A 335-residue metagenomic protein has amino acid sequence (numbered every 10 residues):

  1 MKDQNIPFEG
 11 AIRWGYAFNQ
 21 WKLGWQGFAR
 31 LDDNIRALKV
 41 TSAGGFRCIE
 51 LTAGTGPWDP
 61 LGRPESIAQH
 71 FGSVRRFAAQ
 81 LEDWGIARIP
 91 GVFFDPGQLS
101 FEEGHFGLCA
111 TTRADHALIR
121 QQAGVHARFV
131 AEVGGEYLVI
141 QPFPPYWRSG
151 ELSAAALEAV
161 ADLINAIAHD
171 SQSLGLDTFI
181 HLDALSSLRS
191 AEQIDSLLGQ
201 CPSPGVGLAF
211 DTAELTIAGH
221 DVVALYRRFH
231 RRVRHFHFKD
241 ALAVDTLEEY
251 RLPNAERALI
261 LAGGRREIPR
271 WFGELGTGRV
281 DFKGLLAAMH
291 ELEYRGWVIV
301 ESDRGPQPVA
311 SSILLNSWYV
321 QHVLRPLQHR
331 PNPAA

Functional and structural regions predicted by a protein language model:
M1-E136, N165, G207, A287 (+1 more regions): N-terminal pre-domain/capping segments
M1-G45, R128, A191-V206, F210 (+1 more regions): Histidine-acidic metal/acid-base catalytic patches
Q20-K22, A53-T55, F94-Q98, P142-Y146 (+4 more regions): Active-site-proximal loop/turn and secondary-structure-junction residues that shape catalytic pockets, frequently
E50, P90, V139, F179 (+2 more regions): Conserved beta-strand positions in the central sheet of alpha/beta enzyme cores
F129-E151, L174-D183, I299-V300: Active-site groove signature of glycoside hydrolases
P145-I164: Active-site cleft segment of glycoside hydrolase catalytic domains centered on the general acid/base Glu
A161-H169, C201: Histidine/acidic residue-rich metal-binding segments in metalloenzymes
S173-P202: Basic- and aromatic-lined ligand-binding clefts that recognize polyanionic substrates
